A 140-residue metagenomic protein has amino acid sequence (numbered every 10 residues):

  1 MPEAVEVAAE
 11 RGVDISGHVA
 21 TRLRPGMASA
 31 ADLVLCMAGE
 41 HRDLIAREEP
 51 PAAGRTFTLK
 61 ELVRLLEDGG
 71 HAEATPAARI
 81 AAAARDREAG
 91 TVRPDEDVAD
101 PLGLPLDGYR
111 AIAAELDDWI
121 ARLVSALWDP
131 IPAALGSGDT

Functional and structural regions predicted by a protein language model:
M1-T140: Short polar/charged helix/loop
